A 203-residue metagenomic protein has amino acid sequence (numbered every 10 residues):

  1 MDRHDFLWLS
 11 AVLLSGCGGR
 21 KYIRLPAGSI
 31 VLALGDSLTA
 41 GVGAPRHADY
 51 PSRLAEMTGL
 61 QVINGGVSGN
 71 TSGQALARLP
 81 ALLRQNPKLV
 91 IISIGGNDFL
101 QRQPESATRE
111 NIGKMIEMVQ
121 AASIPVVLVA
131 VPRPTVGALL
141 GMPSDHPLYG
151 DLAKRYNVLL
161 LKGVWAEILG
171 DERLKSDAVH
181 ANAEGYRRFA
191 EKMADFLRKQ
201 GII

Functional and structural regions predicted by a protein language model:
R3-R20: N-terminal export signals
H4, G18, G28-I30, T58 (+2 more regions): Catalytic-site microenvironment of enzymes that process N-acetyl-hexosamine-containing cell-wall polysaccharides
G18-N86: Serine-esterase "nucleophile elbow" of acetyl-processing enzymes
E56-M57, L76-I203: Alpha-helical cap/lid subdomain in secreted, periplasmic, or secretory-pathway luminal O-acyl-processing enzymes
